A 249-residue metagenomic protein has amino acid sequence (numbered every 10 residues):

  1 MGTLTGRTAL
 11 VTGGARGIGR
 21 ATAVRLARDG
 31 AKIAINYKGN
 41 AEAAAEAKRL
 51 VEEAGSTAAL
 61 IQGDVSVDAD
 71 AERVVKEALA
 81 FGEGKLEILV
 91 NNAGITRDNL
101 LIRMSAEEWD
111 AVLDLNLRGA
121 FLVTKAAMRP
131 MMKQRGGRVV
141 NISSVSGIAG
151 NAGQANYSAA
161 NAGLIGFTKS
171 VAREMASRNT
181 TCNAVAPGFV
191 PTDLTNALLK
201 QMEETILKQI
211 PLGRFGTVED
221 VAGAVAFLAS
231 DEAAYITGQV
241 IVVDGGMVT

Functional and structural regions predicted by a protein language model:
T3, F121, M128, G136 (+2 more regions): C-terminal substrate-recognition "lid" of short-chain dehydrogenase/reductases
T8, A15-R16: Conserved glycine-rich cofactor-binding loop
A41, Q62-V74, A106, E219-D220: The beta1-alpha1 cofactor-binding region of Rossmann-like NAD(H)/NADP(H)-dependent oxidoreductases
L100-L101, E108-L113, I206: Substrate-binding pocket helix/loop in short-chain dehydrogenase/reductase
T124, A160, T168: Active-site helix of classical SDR
R129, R173-S177, A234: Alpha-helical segment proximal to the catalytic Tyr-Lys
S144: Residue(s) in the substrate-gating loop at a strand-loop-helix junction that position the organic substrate next
